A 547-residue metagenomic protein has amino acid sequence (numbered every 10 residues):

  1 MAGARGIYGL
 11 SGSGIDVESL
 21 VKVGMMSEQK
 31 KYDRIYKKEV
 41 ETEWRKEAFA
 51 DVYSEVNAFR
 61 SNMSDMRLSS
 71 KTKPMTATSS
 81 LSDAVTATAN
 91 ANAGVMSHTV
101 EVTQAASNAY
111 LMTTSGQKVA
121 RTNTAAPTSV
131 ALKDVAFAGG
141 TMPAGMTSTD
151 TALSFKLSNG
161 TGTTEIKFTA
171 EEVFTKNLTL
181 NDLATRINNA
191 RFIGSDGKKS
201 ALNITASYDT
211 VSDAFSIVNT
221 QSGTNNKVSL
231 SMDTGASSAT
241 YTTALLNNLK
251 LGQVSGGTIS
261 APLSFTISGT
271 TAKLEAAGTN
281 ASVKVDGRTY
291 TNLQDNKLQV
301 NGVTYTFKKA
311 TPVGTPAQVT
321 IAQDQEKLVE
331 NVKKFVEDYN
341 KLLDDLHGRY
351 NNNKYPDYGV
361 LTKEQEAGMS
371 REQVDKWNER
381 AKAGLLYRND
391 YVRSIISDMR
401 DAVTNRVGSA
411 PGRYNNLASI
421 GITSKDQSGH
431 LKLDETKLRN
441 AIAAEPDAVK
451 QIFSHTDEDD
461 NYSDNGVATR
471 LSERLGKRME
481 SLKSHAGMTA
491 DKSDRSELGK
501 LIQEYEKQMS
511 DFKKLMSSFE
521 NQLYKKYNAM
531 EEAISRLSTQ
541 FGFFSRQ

Functional and structural regions predicted by a protein language model:
M1-N57, S61-M63, L81-A106, T149-N159 (+2 more regions): Polar, low-complexity export/assembly segments characteristic of proteins that are secreted or assemble on the cell
L68-K73, L111-M112, D196-S200, G412: Active-site phosphate-binding and catalytic loops of NTP-dependent enzymes
S69-V85: Active-site neighborhoods of enzymes that stabilize oxyanions during catalysis
L111-T113, K227-V228: Short, hydrophobic/aromatic beta-strand segments
M112-T124: Short Gly/aromatic-enriched secondary-structure transition segments
T124-S129, F174-N181, A239, S255 (+1 more regions): Short, amphipathic alpha-helical segments
P127-P143, T147, T151, V173-T185 (+1 more regions): Short, structural beta-strand-to-alpha-helix junction motif
T164-T179, V329: Short, contiguous acidic and Ser/Thr-rich linear segments
